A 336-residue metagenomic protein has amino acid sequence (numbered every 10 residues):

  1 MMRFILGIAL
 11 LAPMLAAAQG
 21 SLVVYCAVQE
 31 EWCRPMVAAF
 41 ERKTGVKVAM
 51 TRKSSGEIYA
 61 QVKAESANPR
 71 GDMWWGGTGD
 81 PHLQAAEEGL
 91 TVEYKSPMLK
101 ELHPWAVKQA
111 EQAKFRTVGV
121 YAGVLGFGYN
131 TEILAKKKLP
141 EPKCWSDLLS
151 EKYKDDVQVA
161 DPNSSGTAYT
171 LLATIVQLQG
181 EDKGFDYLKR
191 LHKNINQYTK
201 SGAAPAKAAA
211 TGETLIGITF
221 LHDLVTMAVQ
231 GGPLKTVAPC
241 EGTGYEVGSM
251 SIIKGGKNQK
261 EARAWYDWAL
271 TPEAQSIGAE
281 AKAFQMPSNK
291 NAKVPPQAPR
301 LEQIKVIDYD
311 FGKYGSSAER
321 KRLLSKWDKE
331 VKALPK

Functional and structural regions predicted by a protein language model:
L11-L15: N-terminal signal peptide c-region/cleavage motif recognized by signal peptidases
Q19-Q84: Early extracytoplasmic/lumenal segment of secretory-pathway proteins
A27, E31, R70-E213: Extracytoplasmic ligand-binding site segments that recognize negatively charged/polar headgroups
D80-Q84, A210, L215-P233: A ligand-binding cleft/hinge motif common to bilobed small-molecule-binding domains
G123, Y187-H192, Y198-T199, Q230-K254 (+1 more regions): Periplasmic-binding protein-like
G128-I133, A173, V247-Q259, I277-G278: A bilobed periplasmic-binding-protein/Venus flytrap-type ligand-binding module shared by bacterial periplasmic
I253-F311: Mature extracytoplasmic/periplasmic domains
Y309-K336: Conserved C-terminal helix/tail region of periplasmic/extracytoplasmic solute-binding proteins
